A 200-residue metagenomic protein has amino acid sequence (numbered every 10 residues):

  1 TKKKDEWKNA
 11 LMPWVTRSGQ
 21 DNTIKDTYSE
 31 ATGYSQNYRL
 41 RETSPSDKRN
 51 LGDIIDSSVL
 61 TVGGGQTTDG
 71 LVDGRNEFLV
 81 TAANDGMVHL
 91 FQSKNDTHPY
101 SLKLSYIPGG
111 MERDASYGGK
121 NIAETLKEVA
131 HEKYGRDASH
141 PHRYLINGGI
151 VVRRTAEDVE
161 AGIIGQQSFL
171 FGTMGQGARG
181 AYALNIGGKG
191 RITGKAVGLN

Functional and structural regions predicted by a protein language model:
T1-N200: A fold-level detector for beta-propeller and closely related beta-sheet-rich head/sensor domains
